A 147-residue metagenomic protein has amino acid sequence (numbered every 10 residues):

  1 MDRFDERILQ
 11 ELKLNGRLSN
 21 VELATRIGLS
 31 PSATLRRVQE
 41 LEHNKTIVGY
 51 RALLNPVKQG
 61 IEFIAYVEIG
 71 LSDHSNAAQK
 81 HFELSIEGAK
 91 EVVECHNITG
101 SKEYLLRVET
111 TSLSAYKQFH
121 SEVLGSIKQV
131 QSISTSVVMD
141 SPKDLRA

Functional and structural regions predicted by a protein language model:
M1-A147: A compositional/biophysical signature of low hydrophobicity enriched in polar/charged and small residues
